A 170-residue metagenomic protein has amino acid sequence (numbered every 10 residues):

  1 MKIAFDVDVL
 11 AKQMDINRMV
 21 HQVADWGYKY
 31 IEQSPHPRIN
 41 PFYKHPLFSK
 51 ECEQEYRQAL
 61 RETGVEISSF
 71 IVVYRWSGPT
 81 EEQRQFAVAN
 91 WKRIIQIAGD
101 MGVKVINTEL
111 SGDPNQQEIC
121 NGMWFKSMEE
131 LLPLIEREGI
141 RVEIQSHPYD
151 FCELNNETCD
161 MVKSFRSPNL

Functional and structural regions predicted by a protein language model:
M1-V103, E129, S167: N-terminal pre-domain/capping segments
A59-T63, W76-L170: Active-site acidic/histidine proton-transfer and metal-coordination neighborhood in alpha/beta enzyme cores
